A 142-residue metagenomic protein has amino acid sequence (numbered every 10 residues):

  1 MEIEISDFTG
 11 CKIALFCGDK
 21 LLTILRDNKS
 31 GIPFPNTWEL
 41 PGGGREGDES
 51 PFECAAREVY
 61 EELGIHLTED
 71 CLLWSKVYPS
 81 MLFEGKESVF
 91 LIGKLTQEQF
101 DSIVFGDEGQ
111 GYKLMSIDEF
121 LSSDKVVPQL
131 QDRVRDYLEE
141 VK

Functional and structural regions predicted by a protein language model:
M1-E39, L67: N-terminal strand-loop-strand
G44-C71, K76-R133: Unchanged
K125, V141-K142: Residue-level recognition of short, well-ordered coil/turn positions that link secondary-structure elements
R133-V141: C-terminal alpha-helix
